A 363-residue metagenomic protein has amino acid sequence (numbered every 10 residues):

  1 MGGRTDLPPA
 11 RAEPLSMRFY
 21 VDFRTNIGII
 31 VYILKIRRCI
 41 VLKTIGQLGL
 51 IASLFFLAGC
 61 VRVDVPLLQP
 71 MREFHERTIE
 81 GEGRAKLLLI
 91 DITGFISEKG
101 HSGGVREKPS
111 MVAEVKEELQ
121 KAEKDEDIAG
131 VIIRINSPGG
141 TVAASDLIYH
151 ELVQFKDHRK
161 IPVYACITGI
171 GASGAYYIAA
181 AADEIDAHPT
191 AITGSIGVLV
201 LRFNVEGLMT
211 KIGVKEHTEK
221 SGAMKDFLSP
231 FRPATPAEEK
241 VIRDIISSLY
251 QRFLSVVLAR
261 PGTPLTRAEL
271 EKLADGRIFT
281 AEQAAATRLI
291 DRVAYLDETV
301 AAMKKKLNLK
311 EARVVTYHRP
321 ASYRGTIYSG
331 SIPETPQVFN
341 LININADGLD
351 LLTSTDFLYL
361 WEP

Functional and structural regions predicted by a protein language model:
P14: Cationic, low-complexity basic patches in intrinsically disordered or flexible, solvent-exposed regions
D22-A165, I170-S173, A182-H188, L199-P363: N-terminal organellar transit peptides
G194-I196: Flexible, glycine/proline-enriched loop segments at strand-loop-helix junctions that form or flank small-ligand binding
